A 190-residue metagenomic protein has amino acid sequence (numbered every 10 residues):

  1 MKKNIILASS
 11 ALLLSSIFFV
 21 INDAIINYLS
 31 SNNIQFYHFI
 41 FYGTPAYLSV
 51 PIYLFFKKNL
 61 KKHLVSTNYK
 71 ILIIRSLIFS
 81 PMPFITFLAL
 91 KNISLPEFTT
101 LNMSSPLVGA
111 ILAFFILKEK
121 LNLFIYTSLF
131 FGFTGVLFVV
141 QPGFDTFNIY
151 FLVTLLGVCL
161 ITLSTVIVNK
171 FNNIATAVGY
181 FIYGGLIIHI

Functional and structural regions predicted by a protein language model:
M1-Y37, T146-K170: Glycine-/small-residue-enriched transmembrane alpha-helix faces in small-molecule transporters and effluxers
L7-A11, Y37-Y53, N172-I190: Hydrophobic alpha-helical transmembrane segments of multi-pass integral membrane proteins, especially transporters
L7-L14, K61-I85, I149-G157, I190: Loop-to-transmembrane-helix transition segments
S16-A24, I52, S76-F84, P106-I111 (+2 more regions): Hydrophobic/small/kink-forming positions within alpha-helical transmembrane segments of polytopic membrane proteins
S31-H38, I85-N102, N173-A175: Structural motif at transmembrane-helix junctions in multi-pass transporters
T86-L88, S105-T127: C-terminal transmembrane-helix exit sites in multi-pass transporters
L88-E97, V140-I149, K170: Membrane-interface helix caps and helix-loop-helix hairpins in membrane proteins
F124-Q141: Hydrophobic transmembrane alpha-helices of multi-pass small-molecule transport proteins
